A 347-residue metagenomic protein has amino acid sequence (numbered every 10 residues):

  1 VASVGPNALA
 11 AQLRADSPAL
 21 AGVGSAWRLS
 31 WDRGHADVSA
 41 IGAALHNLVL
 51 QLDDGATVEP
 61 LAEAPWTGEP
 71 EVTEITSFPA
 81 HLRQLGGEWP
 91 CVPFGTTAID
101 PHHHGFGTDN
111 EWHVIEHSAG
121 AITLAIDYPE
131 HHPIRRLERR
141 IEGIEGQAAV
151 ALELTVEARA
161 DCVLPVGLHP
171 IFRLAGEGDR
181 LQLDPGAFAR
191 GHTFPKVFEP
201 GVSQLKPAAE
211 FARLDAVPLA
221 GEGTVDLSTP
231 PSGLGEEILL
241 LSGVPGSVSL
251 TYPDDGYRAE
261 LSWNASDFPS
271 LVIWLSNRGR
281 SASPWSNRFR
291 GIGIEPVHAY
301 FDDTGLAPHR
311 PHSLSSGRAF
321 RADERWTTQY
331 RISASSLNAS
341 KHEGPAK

Functional and structural regions predicted by a protein language model:
A2-A151, C162, P170-A346: Surface-exposed acidic/polar loop and edge beta-strand patches at domain peripheries
L154-A160: Asparagine-centered strand-capping/turn motif at beta-strand->loop junctions
G167: Short aromatic-glycine-enriched beta-strand elements
